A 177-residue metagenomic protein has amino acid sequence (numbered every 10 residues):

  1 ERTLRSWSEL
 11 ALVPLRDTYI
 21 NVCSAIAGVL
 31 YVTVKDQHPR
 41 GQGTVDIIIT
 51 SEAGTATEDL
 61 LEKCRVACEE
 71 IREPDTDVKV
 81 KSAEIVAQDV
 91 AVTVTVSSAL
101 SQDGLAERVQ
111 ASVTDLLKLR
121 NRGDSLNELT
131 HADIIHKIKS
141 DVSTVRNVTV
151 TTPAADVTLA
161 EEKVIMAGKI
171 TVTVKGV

Functional and structural regions predicted by a protein language model:
E1-T3: Single conserved position on a long alpha-helix in the C-terminal lobe of the eukaryotic protein kinase
S8-N127: Carbohydrate-recognition loop of C-type lectin domains
R108-V177: An aromatic-glycine-centered, glycine-rich loop/turn in mixed alpha/beta architecture
